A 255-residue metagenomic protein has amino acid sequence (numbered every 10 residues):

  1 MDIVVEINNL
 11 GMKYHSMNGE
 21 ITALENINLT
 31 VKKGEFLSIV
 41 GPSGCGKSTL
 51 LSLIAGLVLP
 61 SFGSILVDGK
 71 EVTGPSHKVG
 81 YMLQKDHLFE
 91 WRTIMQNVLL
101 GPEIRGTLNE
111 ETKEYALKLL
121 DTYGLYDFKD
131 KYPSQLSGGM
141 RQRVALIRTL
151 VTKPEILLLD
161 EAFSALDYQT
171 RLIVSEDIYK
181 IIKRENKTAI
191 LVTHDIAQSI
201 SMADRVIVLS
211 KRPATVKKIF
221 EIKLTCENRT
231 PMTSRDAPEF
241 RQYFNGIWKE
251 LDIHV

Functional and structural regions predicted by a protein language model:
M1-V4, K13-N26: A short, flexible loop at the N-terminus of ABC-type nucleotide-binding domains that lies
V40-P42: The feature captures the beta-strand-to-loop junction immediately N-terminal to the Walker
A55: Helix-to-loop junction immediately C-terminal to a conserved catalytic motif
G63-P75: Conserved ABC transporter NBD signature motif
M95-E103, K113, E221: Short helical segment in ABC ATPase nucleotide-binding domains corresponding to the A-loop/adjacent helical element
E110-F128, K180: Conserved ABC ATPase "signature" region
K131-S134, T152: Conserved signature/switch motifs of ABC ATPase nucleotide-binding domains
L146: Hydrophobic anchor residue at the start of the ABC signature
